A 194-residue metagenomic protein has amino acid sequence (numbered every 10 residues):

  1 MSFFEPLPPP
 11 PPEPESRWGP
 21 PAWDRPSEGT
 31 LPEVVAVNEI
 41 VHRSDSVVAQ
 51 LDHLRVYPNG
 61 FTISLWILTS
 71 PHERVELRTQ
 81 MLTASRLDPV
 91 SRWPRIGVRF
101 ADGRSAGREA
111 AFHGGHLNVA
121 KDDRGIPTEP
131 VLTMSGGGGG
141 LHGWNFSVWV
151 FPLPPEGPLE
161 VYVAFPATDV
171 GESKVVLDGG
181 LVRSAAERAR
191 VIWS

Functional and structural regions predicted by a protein language model:
M1-H42, V48: A eukaryote-biased signal for short, well-structured alpha-helical docking elements
Q50-T62, L87: Short, solvent-exposed beta-strand/turn "edge" segments of beta-rich domains on protein surfaces
F61-T69: Short, well-ordered beta-strand segments enriched in hydrophobic/aromatic residues
P71-E73, G138-L141, F165-K174: Short acidic/polar inter-strand loop motif in beta-rich domains
E76-R95: Short coil-to-beta strand junction motifs in C2/discoidin
R95-F151: Extended, solvent-exposed segments with strong compositional bias
W149-S184: Ser/Thr/Pro-rich, low-complexity mucin-like regions that serve as glycosylated stalks/linkers or repetitive adhesive
V182-S194: Acidic, serine/threonine- and proline-rich intrinsically disordered appendage/tail regions
